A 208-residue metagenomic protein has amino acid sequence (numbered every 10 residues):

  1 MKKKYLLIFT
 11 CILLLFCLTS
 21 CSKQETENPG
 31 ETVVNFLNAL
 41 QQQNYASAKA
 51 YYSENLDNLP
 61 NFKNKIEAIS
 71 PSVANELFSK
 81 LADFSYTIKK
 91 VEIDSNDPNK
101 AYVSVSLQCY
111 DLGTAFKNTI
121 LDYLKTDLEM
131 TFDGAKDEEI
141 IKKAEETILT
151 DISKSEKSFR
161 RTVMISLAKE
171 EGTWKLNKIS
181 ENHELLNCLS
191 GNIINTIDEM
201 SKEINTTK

Functional and structural regions predicted by a protein language model:
M1-Y5: Positively charged n-region of N-terminal signal peptides that target proteins for export
L6-L13: Sec-dependent N-terminal signal peptides
C17-S20: C-terminal motif of bacterial Sec signal peptides marking the signal peptidase cleavage site
S22-Q24: Bacterial signal peptide processing site
E27-N44, Y51: Short, aromatic-enriched amphipathic alpha-helices that serve as compact interaction elements
V33, Y86-V91, V103-V105, I165-L167 (+1 more regions): Hydrophobic beta-strand residues in large extracellular and virion-surface proteins
K49-L128: Short solvent-exposed beta->alpha transition segments
L121, D127-K208: Low-complexity, intrinsically disordered terminal/linker segments enriched in charged and Gly/Pro repeats
